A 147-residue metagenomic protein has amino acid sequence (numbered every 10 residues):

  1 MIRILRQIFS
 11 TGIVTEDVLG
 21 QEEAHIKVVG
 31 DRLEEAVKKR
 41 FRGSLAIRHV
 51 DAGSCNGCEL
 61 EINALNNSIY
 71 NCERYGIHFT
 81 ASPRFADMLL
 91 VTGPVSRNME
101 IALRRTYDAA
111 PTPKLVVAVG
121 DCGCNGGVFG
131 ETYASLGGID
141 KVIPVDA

Functional and structural regions predicted by a protein language model:
M1-S54, A64, I69-C72, T80 (+2 more regions): Iron-sulfur (Fe-S) cluster-binding modules
D51, F79, V91, S96-E100: Metallocofactor- and cofactor-centric catalytic cores in central/energy metabolism, strongly enriched
G76-F85: Short acidic low-complexity segments
D87-M88, L115: Structural motif
A102-A118: A short, gly/pro- and small-residue-rich
C122-G126: Short gly/pro/ser/thr-enriched loop/turn and capping motifs at secondary-structure boundaries
